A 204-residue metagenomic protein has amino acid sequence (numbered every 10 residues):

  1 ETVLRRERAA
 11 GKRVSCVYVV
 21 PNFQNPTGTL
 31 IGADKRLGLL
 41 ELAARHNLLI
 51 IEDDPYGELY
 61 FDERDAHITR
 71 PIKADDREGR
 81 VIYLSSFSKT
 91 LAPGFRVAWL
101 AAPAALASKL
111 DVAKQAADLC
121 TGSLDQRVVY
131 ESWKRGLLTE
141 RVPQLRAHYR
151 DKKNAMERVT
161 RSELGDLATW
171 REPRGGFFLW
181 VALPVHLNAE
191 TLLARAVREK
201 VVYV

Functional and structural regions predicted by a protein language model:
E1-V204: PLP-dependent class I/II
